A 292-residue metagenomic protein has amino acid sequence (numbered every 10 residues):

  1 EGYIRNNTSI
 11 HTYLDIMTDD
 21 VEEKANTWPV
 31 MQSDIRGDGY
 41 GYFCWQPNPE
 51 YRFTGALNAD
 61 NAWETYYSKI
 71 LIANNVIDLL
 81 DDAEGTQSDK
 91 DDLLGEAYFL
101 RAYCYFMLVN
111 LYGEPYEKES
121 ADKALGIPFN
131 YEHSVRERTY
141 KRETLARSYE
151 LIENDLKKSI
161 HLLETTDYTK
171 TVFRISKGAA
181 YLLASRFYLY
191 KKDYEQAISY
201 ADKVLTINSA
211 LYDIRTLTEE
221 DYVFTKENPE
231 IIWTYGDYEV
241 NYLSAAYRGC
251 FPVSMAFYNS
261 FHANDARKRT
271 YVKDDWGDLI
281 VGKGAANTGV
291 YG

Functional and structural regions predicted by a protein language model:
I4-Y13, M17-T18, R174, I198-G292: Hydrophobic-face positions in mid-chain alpha helices that act as interaction patches
I35-Y112, E143, H161-Y168, G292: Conserved, well-structured interaction surfaces
G95-F99, Y103-V135: Extended ligand-binding groove/face enriched in aromatic
Y98, Y181-Y188, Y200: TPR/Sel1-like alpha-solenoid repeat signature
